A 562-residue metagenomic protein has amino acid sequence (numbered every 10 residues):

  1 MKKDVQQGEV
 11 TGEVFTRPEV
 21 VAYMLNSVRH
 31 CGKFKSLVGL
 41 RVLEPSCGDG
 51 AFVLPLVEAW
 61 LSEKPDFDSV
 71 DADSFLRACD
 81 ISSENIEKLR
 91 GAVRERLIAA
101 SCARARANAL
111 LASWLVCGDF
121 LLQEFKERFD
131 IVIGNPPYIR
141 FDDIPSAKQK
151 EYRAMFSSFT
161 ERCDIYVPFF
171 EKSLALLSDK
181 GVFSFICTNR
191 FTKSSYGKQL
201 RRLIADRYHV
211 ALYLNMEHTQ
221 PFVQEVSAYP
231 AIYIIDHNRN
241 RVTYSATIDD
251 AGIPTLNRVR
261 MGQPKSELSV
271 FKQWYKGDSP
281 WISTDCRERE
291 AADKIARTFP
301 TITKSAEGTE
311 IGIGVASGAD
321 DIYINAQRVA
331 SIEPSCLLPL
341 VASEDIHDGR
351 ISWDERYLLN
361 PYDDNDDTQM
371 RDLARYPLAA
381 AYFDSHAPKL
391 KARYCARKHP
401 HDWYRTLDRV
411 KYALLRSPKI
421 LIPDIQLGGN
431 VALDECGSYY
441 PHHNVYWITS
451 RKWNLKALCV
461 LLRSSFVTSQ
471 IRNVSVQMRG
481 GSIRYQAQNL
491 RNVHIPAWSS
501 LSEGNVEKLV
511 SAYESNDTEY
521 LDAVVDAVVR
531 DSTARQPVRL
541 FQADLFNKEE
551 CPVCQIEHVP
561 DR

Functional and structural regions predicted by a protein language model:
M1-E95, P136, Y166-F169, K193-R201 (+1 more regions): Class I S-adenosyl-L-methionine
E9-V10, V14-L25, C47-L54, I81-E87 (+2 more regions): Signature of N6-adenine DNA methyltransferases within the class I
L37-V38, D71-L76, L110-L111, K126-R128 (+9 more regions): Short, well-ordered loop/turn elements at secondary-structure boundaries
E58-E63, R94-R96, K148-Y152, L200-L203 (+2 more regions): Glycine-rich, phosphate-binding/catalytic loops in enzymes
D66-V70, C102-L110, L203-R207: Short, conserved catalytic or adaptor-binding loops enriched in Gly and charged residues
R90-L122: S-adenosyl-L-methionine
V116-C117, C187-T188, A342: A secondary-structure boundary/capping signal
P280-S511, T518, V524-V528, E550-C554 (+1 more regions): Polybasic, glycine- and aromatic-enriched phosphate-binding surface used to engage nucleic acids
